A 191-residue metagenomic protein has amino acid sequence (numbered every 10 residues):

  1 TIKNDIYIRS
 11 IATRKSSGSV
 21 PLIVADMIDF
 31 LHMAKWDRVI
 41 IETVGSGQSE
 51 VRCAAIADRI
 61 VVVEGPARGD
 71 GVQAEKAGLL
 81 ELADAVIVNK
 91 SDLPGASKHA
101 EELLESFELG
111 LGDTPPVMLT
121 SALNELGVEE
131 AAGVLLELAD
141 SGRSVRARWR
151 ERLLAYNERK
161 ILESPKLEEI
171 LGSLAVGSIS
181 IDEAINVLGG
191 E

Functional and structural regions predicted by a protein language model:
T1-S49, C53-I56, V62: Nucleotide-state-sensitive switch-loop elements of NTP-binding domains
Y7-R9, R59-V61, D84-I87, M118: Hydrophobic/aromatic beta-strand patches that form the interior of the parallel beta-sheet core in alpha/beta enzyme
T13-S16, G45-Q48, P66-D70, S91-P94 (+1 more regions): Conserved nucleotide-binding/hydrolysis micro-motifs of P-loop NTPases
V20, G47-C53, G71-A74, G95-H99: Conserved ATPase-coupling elements of RecA-like P-loop NTPase cores
V24, E42, L79, N89 (+2 more regions): Residue-level signature of catalytic and energy-coupling elements of molecular machines, predominantly ATP/GTP-dependent
A55, L79-L82: Short, conserved loop/helix-junction motifs that constitute active-site signature segments in enzyme catalytic cores
L82-A85, S91-S141: Canonical P-loop GTPase G-domain recognition
L119, E130-E191: Long, well-ordered amphipathic alpha-helical subdomains in the mid-to-C-terminal portions of large enzyme subunits
